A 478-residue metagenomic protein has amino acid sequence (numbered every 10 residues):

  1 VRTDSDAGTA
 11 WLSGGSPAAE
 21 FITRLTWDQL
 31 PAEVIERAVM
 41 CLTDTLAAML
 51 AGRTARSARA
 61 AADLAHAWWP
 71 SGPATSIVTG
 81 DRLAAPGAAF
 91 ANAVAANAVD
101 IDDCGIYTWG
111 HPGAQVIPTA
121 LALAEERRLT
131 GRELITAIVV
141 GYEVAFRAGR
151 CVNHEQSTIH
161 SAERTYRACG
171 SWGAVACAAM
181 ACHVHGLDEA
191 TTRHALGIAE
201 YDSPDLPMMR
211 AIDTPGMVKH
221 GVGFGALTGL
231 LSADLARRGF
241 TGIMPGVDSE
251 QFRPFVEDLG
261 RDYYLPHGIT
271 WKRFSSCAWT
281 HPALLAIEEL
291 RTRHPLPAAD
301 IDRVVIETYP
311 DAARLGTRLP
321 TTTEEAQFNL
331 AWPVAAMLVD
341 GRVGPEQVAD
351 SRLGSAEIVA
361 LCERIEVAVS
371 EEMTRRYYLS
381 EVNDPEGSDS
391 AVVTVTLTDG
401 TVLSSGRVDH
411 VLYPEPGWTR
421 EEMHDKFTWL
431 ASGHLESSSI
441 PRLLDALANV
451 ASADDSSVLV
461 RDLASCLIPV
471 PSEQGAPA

Functional and structural regions predicted by a protein language model:
V1-G110, R210-L227, D234-A478: Terminal-appendage/accessory-domain detector
S16, E20, D44, P118 (+7 more regions): Generic structural signal for well-ordered, non-membrane alpha-helices
I35, V39, T43, V116 (+3 more regions): Hydrophobic face of alpha-helices
G52, A120-R127, A178-H185, S232-L235 (+2 more regions): Well-ordered alpha-helical scaffold segments within catalytic/enzyme domains
F90-C104, P112-R132, T136-V140, V144 (+1 more regions): Function-dense linear segments that define catalytic or interfacial modules in macromolecule-processing proteins
Y107-G113, Y166-S171: Short helix-coil transition sites and intra-membrane helix breaks within transmembrane domains of multi-pass
G113-L121, G173-M180, A226-L230, T280-P282 (+1 more regions): Well-ordered alpha-helical segments within folded domains of soluble proteins
E125-R128, R132-G225: Glycine-rich, mobile lid/loop segments that gate access to catalytic sites or pores
